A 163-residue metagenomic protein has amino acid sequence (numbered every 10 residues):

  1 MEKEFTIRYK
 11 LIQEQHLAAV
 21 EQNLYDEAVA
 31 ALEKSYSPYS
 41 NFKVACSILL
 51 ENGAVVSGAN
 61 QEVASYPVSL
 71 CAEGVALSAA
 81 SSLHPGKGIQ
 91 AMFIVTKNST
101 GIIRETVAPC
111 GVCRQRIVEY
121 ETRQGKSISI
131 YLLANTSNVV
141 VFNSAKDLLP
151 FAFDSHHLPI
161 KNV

Functional and structural regions predicted by a protein language model:
M1-D26, I102: Short, compositionally biased leader-like segments
Y25, L49-N52, K146: Membrane-interfacial helix-loop segments of redox and metal-homeostasis proteins, especially TM-loop-TM junctions
D26-E33: Short Pro/Gly-enriched beta-strand edge/turn motifs at strand-loop
K34-S40, I128-S129: Extended beta-strand/beta-hairpin segments
N41-L50: Short beta-strand scaffold segments in enzyme catalytic cores
A59-L158: Zn2+-dependent cytidine deaminase-like catalytic core
N162: Nucleotide/phosphate-binding catalytic cleft detector across ATP-hydrolyzing and phosphate-transferring enzymes
